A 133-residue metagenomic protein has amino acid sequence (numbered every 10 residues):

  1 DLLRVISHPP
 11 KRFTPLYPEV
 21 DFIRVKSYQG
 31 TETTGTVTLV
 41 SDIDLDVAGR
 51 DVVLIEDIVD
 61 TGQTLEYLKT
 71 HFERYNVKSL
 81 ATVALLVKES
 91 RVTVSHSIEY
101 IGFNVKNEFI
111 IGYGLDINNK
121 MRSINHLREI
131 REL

Functional and structural regions predicted by a protein language model:
D1-L133: PRPP-associated nucleotide enzymes
